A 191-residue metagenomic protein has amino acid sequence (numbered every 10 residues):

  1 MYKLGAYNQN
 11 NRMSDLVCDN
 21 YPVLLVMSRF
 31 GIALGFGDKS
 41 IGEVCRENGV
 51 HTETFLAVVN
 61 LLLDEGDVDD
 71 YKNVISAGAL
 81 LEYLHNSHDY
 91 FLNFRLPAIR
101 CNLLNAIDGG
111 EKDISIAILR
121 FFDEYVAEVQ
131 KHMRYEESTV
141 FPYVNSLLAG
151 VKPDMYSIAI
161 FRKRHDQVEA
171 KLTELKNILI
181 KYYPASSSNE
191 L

Functional and structural regions predicted by a protein language model:
M1-L191: Small-residue-biased structural context
